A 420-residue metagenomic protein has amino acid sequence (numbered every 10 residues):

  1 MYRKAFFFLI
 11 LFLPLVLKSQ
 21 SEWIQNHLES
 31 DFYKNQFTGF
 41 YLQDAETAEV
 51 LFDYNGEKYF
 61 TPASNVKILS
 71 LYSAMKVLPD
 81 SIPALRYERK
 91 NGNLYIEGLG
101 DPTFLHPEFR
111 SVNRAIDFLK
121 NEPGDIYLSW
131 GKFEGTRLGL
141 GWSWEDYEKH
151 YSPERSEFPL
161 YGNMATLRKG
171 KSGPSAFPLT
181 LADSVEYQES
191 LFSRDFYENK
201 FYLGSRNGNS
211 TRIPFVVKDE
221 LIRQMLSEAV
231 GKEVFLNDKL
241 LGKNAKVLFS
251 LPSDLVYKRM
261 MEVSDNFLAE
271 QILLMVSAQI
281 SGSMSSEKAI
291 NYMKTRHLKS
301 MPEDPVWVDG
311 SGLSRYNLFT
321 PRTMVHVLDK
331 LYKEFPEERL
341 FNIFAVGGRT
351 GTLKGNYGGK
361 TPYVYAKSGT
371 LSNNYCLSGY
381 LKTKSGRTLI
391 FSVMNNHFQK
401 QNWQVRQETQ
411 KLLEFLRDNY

Functional and structural regions predicted by a protein language model:
M1-I24: Bacterial Sec-dependent N-terminal signal peptides
L17-Y59, L78-S81, F118-G124: Beta-lactamase-like hydrolase cores
E46-A48, K58-T61, G100-F104, K132-G135 (+7 more regions): Solvent-exposed loop/turn segments at secondary-structure junctions within structured extracellular/periplasmic domains
L51-D53, L273-Y420: Small-residue-rich helix-loop
N55-G56, R110, R114, D309-G310: N-terminal post-signal-peptidase region of extra-cytosolic proteins
F60-A74: Active/ligand-binding-proximal structured segments within catalytic/core domains that scaffold catalytic residues
K76-E303, D418-N419: Conserved serine DD-peptidase/penicillin-binding transpeptidase domain and beta-lactam-recognizing active-site
